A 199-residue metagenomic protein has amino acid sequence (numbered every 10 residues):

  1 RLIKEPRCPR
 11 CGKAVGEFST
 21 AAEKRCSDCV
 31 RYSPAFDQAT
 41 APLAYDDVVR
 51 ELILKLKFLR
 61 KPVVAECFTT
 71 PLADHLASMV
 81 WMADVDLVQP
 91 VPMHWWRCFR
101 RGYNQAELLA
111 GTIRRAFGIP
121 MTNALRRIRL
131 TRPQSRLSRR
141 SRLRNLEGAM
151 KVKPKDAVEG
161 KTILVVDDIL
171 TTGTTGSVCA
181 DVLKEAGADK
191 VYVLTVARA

Functional and structural regions predicted by a protein language model:
R1-D167, T171-A199: Glycine-rich phosphate/pyrophosphate-handling loop used in enzymes and phosphotransfer proteins
